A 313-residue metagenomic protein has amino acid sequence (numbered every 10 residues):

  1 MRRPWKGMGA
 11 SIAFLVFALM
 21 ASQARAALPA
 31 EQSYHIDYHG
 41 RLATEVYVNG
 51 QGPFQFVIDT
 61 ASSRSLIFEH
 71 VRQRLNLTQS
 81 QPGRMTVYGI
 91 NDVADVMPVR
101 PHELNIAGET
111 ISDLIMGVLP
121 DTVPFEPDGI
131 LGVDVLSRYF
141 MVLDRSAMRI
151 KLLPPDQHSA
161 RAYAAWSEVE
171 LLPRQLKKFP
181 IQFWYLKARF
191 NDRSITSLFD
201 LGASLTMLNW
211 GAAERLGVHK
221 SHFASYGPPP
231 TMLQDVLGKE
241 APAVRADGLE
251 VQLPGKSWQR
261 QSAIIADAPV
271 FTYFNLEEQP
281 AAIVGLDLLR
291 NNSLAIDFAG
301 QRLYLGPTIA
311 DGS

Functional and structural regions predicted by a protein language model:
M1-W5: N-terminal secretory signal peptides that target proteins for export/translocation
K6-A10, F68: General helical structural elements
G9-M20: Bacterial N-terminal signal peptides
A24-S313: Pepsin/retropepsin-fold aspartyl endopeptidases
